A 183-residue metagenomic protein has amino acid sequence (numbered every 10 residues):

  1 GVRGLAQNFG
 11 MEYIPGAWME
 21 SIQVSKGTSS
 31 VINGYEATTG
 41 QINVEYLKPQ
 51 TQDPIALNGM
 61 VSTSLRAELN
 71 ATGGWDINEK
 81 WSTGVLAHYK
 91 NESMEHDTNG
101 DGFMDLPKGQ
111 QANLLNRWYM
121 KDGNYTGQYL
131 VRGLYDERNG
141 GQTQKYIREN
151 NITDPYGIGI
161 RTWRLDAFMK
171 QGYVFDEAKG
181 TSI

Functional and structural regions predicted by a protein language model:
G1, T28-I32, E92: Short beta-strands and strand-coil junctions in structured, solvent-facing domains, enriched
G1-K26, L114: Short acidic/polar hinge/loop motifs at secondary-structure boundaries that mediate gating or recognition
N8-I14, V24, I32, E36-N58 (+1 more regions): N-terminal periplasmic accessory domains that precede and gate Gram-negative outer-membrane beta-barrel machines
S25, E45, T72-W75, L86 (+2 more regions): Transmembrane beta-barrel domains of outer membrane proteins
G27, E45, N58-S64, H88-E92 (+2 more regions): Outer-membrane beta-barrel pore domains and translocons
E36-T38, M60, L65-L69, K108-A112 (+1 more regions): Residues that define the transmembrane beta-barrel architecture of outer-membrane proteins
D53-L57, T83-V85, Y125-Y129, T181-I183: Transmembrane beta-strands of outer-membrane beta-barrel proteins
E92-N113, Y119-T181: Flexible loop and strand-edge segments within Gram-negative outer membrane beta-barrel domains
